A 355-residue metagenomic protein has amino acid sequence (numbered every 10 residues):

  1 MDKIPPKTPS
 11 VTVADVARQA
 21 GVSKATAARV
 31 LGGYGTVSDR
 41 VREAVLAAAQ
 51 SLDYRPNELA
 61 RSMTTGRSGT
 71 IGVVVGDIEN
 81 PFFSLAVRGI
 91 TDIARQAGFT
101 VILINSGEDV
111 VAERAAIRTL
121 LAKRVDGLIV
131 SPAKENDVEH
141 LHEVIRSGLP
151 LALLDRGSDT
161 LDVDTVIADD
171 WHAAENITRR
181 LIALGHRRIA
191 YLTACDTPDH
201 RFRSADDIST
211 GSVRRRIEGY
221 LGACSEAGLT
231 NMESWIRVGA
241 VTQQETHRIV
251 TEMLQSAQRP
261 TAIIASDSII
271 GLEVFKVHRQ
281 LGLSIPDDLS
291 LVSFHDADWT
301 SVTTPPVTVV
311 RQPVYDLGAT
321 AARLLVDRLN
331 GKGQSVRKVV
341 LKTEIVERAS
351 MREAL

Functional and structural regions predicted by a protein language model:
M1-A14, E43, G66-A183, Q255-A257 (+1 more regions): Alpha-helical recognition/docking segments in bacterial nutrient-uptake and carbohydrate-utilization systems
M1-G69, R352-L355: N-terminal helix-turn-helix DNA-binding module of bacterial transcription factors
D2-P6, S51, D92-A97, I145-L153 (+1 more regions): Bacterial carbohydrate/catabolite-sensing allosteric modules
V13-V22, A27, V37, V45 (+13 more regions): Hydrophobic packing within well-folded, soluble alpha/beta domains
Q19, K24-R29, T64-I78, R188-D206: Short beta-strand segments enriched in small/hydrophobic residues
A49-M63, F82-I90, S131, L317: Alpha-helical linker/hinge and terminal dimerization helices associated with HTH transcriptional regulators
E58, S84-A86, A115, E139 (+4 more regions): Generic recognition of short, well-ordered alpha-helical segments
